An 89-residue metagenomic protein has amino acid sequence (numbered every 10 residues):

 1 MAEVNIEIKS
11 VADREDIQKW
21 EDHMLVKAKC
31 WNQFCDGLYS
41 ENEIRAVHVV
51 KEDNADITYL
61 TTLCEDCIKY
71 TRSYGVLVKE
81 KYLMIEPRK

Functional and structural regions predicted by a protein language model:
M1-K29: Short, charged surface segments at domain edges that flank catalytic/cofactor-binding sites
K27-D36, C64-C67: Short cysteine-rich clusters marking metal-coordination/redox-active sites
G37-Y59: Histidine-centered nuclease catalytic patch
N54-T71: Short beta-strand-alpha-helix junction that forms the catalytic/metal-binding core of metal-dependent nuclease domains
R72-K89: Active-site or metal-binding loop neighborhoods of secreted/extracellular toxin and effector enzymes
